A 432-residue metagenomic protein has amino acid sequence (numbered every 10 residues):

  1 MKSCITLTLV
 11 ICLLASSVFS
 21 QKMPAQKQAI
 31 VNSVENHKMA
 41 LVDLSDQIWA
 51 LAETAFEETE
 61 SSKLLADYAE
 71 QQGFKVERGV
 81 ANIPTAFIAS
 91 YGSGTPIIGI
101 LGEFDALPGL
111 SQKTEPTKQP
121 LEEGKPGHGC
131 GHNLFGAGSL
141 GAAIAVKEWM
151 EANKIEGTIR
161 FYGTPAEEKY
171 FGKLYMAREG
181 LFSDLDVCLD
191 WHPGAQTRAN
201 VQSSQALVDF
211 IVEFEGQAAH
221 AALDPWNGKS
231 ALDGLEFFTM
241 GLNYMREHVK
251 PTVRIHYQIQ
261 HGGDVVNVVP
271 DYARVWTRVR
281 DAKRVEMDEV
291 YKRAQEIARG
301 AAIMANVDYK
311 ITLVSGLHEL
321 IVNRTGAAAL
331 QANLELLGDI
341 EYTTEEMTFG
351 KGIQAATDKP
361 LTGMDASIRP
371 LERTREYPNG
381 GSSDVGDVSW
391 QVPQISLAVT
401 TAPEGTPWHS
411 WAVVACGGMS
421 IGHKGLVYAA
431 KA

Functional and structural regions predicted by a protein language model:
T6-S17: Bacterial N-terminal signal peptides
Q21-H128, A137-T158: Acidic/His- and Gly-rich active-site-bordering loop/insert found across diverse amide/peptide-bond hydrolases
V34-K38, S45, W49-A52, G73 (+5 more regions): Sec/Tat-exported extracytoplasmic proteins
I48, A89, I100, H132 (+8 more regions): Divalent metal-coordination and catalytic microenvironments
E115-G129, E215-A219, R369-E372, W411-M419: Glycine/charged-rich beta-loop-alpha catalytic/anionic-binding loops adjacent to active sites
L134-S203: Acidic/histidine-rich catalytic neighborhood of metal-dependent amide-processing enzymes
D184-Y342, E346-M347, G352-Q354: Midchain, well-structured core segments that form catalytic/ion-binding scaffolds
M347-A430: Zn-dependent metallopeptidase/amidohydrolase metal-coordination segment
